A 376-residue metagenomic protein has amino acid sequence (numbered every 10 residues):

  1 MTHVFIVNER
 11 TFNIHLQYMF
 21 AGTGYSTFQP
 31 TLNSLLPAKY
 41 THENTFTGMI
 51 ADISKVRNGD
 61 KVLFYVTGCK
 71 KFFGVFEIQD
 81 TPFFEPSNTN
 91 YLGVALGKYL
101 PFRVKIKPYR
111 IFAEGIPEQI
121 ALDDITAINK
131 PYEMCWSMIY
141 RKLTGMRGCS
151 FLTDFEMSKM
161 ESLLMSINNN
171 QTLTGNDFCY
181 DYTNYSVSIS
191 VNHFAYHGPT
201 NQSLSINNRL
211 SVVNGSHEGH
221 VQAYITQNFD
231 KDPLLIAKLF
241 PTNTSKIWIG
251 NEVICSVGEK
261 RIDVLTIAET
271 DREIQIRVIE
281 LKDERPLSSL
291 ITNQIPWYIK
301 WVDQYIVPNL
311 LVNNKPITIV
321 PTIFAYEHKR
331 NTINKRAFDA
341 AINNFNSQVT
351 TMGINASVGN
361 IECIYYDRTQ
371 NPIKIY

Functional and structural regions predicted by a protein language model:
M1-T27, I139-Y376: Charged, terminal alpha-helix-loop-beta segments that serve as non-catalytic nucleic-acid engagement and/or assembly
A38-D52: Short alpha-helix capping/helix-loop boundary micro-motifs
V56-R57: Short, well-ordered loop/turn sites that connect or cap secondary structure elements
Y65-K71: Short, charged beta-turn/beta-strand-edge "cap" motif at the junction between a beta-strand and an adjacent loop
G68, I78-D80, R110, K282-R285: A short beta-strand motif that forms part of the nucleic acid-binding face of small beta-barrel RNA-binding folds
G74: Glycine-rich catalytic cores of cysteine/serine-nucleophile enzymes that process amide/ester linkages in cell-envelope
E77-S150, D154: Aromatic- and Lys/Arg-enriched surface recognition patch
